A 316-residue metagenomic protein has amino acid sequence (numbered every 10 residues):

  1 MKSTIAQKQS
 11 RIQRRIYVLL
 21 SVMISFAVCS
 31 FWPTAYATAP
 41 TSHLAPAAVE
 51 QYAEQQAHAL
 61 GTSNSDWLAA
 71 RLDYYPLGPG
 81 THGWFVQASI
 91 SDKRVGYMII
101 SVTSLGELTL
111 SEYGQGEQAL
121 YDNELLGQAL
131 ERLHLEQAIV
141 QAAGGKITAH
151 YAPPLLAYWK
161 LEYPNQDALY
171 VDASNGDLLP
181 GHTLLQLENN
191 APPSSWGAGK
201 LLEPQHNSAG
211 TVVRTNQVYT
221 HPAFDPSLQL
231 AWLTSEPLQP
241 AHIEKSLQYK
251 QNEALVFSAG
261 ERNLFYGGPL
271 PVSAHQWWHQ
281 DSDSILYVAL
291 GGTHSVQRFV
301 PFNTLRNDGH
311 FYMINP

Functional and structural regions predicted by a protein language model:
M1-I12: N-terminal secretory signal peptides that target proteins for export/translocation
S3, I24, W32-T34: Short, intrinsically disordered, low-complexity terminal segments
V18-S30: Bacterial N-terminal signal peptides
C29-T41: Sec-dependent signal peptide cleavage junction
T38-G78, G116-I147, S194-G260: Short, non-transmembrane alpha-helical segments in secretory-pathway proteins
S63-T103, I147-L169, H275: Exposed beta-strand-loop-beta-strand "reactive/processing" segments of non-cytosolic proteins
M98-E136, V171-V212, Y287-P316: A short, surface-exposed interaction/processing loop segment used at functional sites
S235-P316: Hydrophilic extracytoplasmic domains
